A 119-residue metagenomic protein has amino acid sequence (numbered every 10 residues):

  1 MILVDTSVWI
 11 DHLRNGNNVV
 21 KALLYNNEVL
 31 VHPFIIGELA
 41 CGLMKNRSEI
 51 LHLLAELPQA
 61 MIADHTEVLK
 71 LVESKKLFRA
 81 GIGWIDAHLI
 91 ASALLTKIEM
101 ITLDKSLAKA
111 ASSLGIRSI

Functional and structural regions predicted by a protein language model:
M1-V31, A40-H52, R117: Short, well-structured N-terminal submotif of metal-dependent ribonuclease cores
S7, L54, K76-R79: A generic, residue-level signal for flexible/boundary positions that often mark functional hotspots
S7-V8, F34, K105-S106: Alpha-helix/helix-capping structural signal
H12, N18, A60-I119: Active-site neighborhoods of divalent-metal-dependent phosphate/nucleic-acid chemistry enzymes
H52-L53, T102: Generic detector of contiguous secondary-structure segments
